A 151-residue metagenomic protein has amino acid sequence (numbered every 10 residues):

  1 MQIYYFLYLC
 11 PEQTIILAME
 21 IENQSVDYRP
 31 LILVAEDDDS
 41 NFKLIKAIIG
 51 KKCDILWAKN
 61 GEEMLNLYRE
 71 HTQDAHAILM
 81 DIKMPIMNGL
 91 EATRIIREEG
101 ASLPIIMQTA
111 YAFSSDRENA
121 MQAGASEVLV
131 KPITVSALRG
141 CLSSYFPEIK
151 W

Functional and structural regions predicted by a protein language model:
D38-W57, E62: Two-component/phosphorelay signaling modules centered on CheY-like receiver
W57-A77: Acidic, metal-coordinating helix/loop segments flanking the phosphotransfer/catalytic sites of two-component signaling
M84: Receiver (REC) domain active-site loop signature in two-component systems and cognate sites in sensor histidine kinases
S126: Short, glycine/charged-rich "phosphate-handling" switch motifs in NTP-dependent and phosphotransfer domains
I133-L142: C-terminal output helix
